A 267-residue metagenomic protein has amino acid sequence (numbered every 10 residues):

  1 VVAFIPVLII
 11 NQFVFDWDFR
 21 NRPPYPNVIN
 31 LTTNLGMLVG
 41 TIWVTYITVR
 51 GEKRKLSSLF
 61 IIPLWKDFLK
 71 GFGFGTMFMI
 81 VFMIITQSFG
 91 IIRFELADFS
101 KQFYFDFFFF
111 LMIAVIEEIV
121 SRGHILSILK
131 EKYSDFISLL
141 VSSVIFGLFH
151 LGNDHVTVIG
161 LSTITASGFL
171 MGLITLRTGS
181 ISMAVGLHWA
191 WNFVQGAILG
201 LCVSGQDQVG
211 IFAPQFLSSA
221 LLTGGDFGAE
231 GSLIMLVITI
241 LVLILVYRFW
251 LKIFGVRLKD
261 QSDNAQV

Functional and structural regions predicted by a protein language model:
V1-L8, L38-Y46, T76-I84, M235-W250: Hydrophobic core of alpha-helical transmembrane segments in multi-pass integral membrane proteins
I5-I9, G160-A220: Functionally important transmembrane alpha-helices
L8-L31, V49-I119, L126-E131, K259 (+1 more regions): Juxtamembrane helix-loop-helix connectors linking adjacent transmembrane helices in multi-pass membrane enzymes
L31, F68-G73, F103-F107, F136-V141 (+3 more regions): Hydrophobic alpha-helical transmembrane segments
T32-W43, F103-F108, I116, V120 (+2 more regions): Membrane-embedded alpha-helical segments of multi-pass membrane proteins, especially the transmembrane helices
M79-I80, F110, A114, S134-L151 (+1 more regions): Small-polar-interrupted transmembrane alpha-helices in polytopic inner-membrane proteins
I116-V141, I145, L173-S180: Membrane-interface helix/loop boundary segments of multi-pass membrane proteins
V194-V267: C-terminal membrane module of polytopic membrane proteins
